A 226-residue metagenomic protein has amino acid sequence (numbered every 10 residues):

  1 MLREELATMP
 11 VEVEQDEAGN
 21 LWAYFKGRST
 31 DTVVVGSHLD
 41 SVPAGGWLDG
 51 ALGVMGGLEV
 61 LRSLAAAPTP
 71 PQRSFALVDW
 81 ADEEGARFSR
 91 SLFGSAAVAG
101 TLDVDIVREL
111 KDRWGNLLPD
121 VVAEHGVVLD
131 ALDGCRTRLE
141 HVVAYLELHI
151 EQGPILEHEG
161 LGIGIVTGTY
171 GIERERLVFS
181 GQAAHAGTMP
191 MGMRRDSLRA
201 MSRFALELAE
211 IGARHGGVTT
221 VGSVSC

Functional and structural regions predicted by a protein language model:
M1-G46, L64: Acidic/His- and Gly-rich active-site-bordering loop/insert found across diverse amide/peptide-bond hydrolases
L2, L6, V54-L64, M201-F204 (+1 more regions): Buried hydrophobic packing segments
M9, R28-V33, P70-F75, E140-V143 (+2 more regions): Short coil/turn connectors at secondary-structure junctions
M9-V11, P68, G126: Glycine-centered loop/turn motif at secondary-structure junctions
E14, V78, D130: General small-molecule cofactor/ligand-binding pocket signal
A18, V34, P70-A81, V218-V224: Beta-strand segments within the central parallel beta-sheet cores of soluble alpha/beta enzyme folds
P43-W114: A generic, well-ordered mixed alpha/beta core segment in the N-terminal half of proteins
D82-E83, R87-C226: Midchain, well-structured core segments that form catalytic/ion-binding scaffolds
